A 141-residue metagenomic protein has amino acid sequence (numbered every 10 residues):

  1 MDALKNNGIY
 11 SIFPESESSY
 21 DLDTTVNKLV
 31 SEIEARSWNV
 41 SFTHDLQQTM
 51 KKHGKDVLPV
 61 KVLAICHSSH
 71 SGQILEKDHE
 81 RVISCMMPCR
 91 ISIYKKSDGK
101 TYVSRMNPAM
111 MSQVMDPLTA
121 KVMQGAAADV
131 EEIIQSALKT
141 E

Functional and structural regions predicted by a protein language model:
M1-V40: Terminal, regulation- and interaction-focused segments at domain boundaries
G8-Y10, E34, K55-L58, K96: Short glycine-enriched loop/turn motifs at secondary-structure junctions
P14-S16, L63-C66, I93: Short beta-strand element of the conserved SAM-dependent methyltransferase core
R36, F42-T49, H53-C89: Compact, glycine-rich, soluble single-domain proteins
D78-R81, M106, A120-K121: Short intrinsically disordered coil segments
S84-S97, I134-E141: Short secondary-structure transition/capping segments
R90-D116: Beta-strand/loop substructures that line and gate deep hydrophobic ligand-binding cavities in soluble
V114-E141: Well-ordered alpha/beta subsegment
